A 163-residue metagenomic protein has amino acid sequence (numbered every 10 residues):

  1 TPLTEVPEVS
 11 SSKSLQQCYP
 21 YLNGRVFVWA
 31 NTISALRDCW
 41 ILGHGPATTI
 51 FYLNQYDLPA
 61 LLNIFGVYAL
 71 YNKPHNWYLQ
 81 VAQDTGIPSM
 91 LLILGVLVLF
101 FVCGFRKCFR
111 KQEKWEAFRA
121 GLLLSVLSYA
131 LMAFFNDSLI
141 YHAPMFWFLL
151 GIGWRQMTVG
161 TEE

Functional and structural regions predicted by a protein language model:
T1-Y71, Y78-V81, T85-L91: TM-adjacent membrane-interface loops and short helices in multi-pass inner/ER membrane proteins
I33-S34, F65, N76, V126 (+1 more regions): Short hydrophobic "helix-edge" motifs at membrane interfaces and signal-peptide entry regions
R37, N54, L58, Q83 (+4 more regions): Hydrophobic alpha-helix feature that most strongly marks membrane-spanning transmembrane helices and their immediate
I64, R110-K111: Short acidic, glycine/proline-rich loop/turn micro-motifs
K73, Q80, G86, W115-L123: Membrane-water interface of alpha-helical transmembrane segments
I93-L99, K111-E163: Transmembrane alpha-helices of multi-pass inner-membrane enzymes
